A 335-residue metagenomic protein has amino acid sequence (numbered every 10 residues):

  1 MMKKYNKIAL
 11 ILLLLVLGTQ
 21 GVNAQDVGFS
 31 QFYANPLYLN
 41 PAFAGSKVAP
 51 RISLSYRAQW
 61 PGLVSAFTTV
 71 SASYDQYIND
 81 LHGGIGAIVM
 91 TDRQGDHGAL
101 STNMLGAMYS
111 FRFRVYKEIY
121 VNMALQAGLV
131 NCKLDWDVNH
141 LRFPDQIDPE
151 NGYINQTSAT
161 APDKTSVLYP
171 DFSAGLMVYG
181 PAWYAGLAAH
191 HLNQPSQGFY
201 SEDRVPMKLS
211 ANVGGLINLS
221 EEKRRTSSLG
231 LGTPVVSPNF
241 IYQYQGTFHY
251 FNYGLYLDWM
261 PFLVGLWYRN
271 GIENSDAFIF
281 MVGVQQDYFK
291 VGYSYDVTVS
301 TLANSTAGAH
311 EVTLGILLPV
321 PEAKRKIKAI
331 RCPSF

Functional and structural regions predicted by a protein language model:
Y5-G18: Sec-dependent N-terminal signal peptides
T19-A24: Sec/Tat signal peptide C-region and signal peptidase I cleavage site
Q25-F335: Subset of outer-membrane beta-barrel
